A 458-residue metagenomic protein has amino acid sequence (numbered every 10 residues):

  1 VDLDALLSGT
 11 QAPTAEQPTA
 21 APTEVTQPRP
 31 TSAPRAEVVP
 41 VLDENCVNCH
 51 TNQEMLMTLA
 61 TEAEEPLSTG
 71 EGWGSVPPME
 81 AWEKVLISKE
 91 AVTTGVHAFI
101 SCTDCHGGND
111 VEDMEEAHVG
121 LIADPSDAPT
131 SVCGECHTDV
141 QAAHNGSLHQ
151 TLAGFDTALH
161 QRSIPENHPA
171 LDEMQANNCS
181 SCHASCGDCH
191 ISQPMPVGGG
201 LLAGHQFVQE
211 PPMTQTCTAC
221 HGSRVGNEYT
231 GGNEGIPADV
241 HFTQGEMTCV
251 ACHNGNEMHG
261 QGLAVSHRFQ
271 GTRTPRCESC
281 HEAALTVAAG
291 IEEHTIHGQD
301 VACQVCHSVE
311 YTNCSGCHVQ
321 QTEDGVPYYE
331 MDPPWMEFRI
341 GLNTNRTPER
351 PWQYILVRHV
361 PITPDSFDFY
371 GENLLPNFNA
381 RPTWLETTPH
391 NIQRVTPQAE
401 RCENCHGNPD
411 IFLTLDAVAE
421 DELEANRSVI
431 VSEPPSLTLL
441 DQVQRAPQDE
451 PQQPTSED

Functional and structural regions predicted by a protein language model:
D2-P196, Q206-D458: C-type cytochrome heme-c attachment and multiheme electron-transfer modules
L201-A203: Active-site loop-helix segments enriched in His/Asp/Glu that coordinate and activate a nucleophilic water at divalent
